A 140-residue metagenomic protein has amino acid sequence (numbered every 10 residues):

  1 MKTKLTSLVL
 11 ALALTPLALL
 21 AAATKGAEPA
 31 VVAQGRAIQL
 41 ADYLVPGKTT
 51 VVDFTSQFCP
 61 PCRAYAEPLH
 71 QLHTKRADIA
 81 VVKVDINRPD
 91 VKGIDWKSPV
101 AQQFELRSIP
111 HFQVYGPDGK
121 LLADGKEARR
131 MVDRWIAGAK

Functional and structural regions predicted by a protein language model:
M1-L5: Positively charged n-region of N-terminal signal peptides that target proteins for export
V9-A18: Bacterial N-terminal signal peptides
L19-D42: N-terminal "domain-start" segment that seeds a small globular fold
V45-Q57: Short active-site neighborhood of thiol/selenol oxidoreductases, capturing the structured segment around
F54, A77-D95: Thiol-based oxidoreductase modules, predominantly thioredoxin-like and allied folds used for disulfide exchange
C62-K75: Typically the conserved alpha-helix immediately C-terminal to a functionally engaged Cys/Sec in thioredoxin-like
Q102-Q113: Structural micro-motif
H111-K140: Non-catalytic, surface beta->alpha helical segment in thiol-disulfide oxidoreductase systems
